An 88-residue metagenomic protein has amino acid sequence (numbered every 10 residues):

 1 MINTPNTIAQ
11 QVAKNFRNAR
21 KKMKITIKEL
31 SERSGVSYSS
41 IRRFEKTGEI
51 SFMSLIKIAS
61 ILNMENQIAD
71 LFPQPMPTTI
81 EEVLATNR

Functional and structural regions predicted by a protein language model:
M1-Q11: A detector for short, charged/polar N-terminal pre-domain segments
Q10, R20-K21, E49: Short amphipathic helical patch at the helix-1/turn junction of helix-turn-helix
K14-L30, R88: Short basic helix-loop element that most often maps to the first helix and adjoining turn of HTH DNA-binding modules
F16, I27, Y38, F52-L55: Helix-turn-helix DNA-binding elements, focusing on the entry/boundary residues of the two helices that contact DNA
K24-R42: Short alpha-helical DNA-recognition segment
T47-S60: Short, basic-rich loop-to-helix N-cap that marks the start of a DNA-contacting helix
A69-R88: Short, charged recognition helix plus adjacent turn of helix-turn-helix-like nucleic-acid-binding domains
